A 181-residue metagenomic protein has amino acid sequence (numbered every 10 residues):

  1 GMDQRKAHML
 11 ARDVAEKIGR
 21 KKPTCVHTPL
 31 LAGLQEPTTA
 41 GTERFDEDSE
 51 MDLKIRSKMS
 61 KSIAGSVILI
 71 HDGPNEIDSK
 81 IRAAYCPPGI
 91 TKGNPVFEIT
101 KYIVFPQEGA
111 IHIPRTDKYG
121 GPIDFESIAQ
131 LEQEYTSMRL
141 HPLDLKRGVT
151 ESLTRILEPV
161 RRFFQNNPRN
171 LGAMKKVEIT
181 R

Functional and structural regions predicted by a protein language model:
G1-M2: Phosphate-binding beta-loop-alpha motif at adenosine-nucleotide cofactor sites
R5-R181: Conserved nucleotide- and phosphate/pyrophosphate-binding catalytic cores in adenylate/nucleotidyl-handling enzymes
